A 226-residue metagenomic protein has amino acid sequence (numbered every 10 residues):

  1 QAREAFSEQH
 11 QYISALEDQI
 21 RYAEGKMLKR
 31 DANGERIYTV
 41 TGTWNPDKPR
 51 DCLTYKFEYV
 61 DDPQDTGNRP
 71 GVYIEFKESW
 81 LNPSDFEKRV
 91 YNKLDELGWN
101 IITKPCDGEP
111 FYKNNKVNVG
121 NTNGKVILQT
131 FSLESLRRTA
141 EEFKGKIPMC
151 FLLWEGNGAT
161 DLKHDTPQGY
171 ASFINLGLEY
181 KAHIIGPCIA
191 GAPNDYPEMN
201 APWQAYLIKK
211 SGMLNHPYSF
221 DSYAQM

Functional and structural regions predicted by a protein language model:
Q1-R137, E141-N157, Y180-H183, P187-A190 (+1 more regions): Metal-dependent phosphodiesterase/phospholipase catalytic core, i.e., the His/Asp/Glu-rich active-site region
E142, K146-M226: C-terminal active-site rim and adjoining tail of enzyme catalytic domains
